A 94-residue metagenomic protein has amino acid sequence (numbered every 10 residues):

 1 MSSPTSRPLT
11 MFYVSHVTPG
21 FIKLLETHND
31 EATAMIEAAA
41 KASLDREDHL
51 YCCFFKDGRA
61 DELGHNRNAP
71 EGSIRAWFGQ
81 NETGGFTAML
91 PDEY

Functional and structural regions predicted by a protein language model:
M1-N66: N-terminal "domain-start" segment
K56-Y94: Short, compact, well-ordered microdomains
